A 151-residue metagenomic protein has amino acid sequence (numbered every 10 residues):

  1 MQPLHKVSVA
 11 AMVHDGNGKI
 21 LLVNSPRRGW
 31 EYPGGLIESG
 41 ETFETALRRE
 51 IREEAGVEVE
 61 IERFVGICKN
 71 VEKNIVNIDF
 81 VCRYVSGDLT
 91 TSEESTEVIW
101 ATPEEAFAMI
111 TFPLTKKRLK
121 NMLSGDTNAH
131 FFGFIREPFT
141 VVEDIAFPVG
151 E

Functional and structural regions predicted by a protein language model:
M1-I20: Conserved N-terminal beta-strand and adjoining loop/helix that marks the start of the Nudix/MutT-like hydrolase domain
L4-K6, V59, K73-N77: Short connector loops at helix/strand junctions that flank enzyme active sites, especially segments positioning acidic
S8-V9, T42, T96: Short loop/turn microsegments at loop-to-beta-strand junctions
V13-H14, L22, C82, W100: Conserved hydrophobic "DFG−1" position in protein kinase catalytic cores
D15-E53, F147-E151: Conserved Nudix-box catalytic region and its N-terminal flanking loop in Nudix hydrolases and closely related
W30, T96-E151: Nudix hydrolase/Nudix homology domain
E58-G66: A short coil-to-beta-strand element that immediately follows conserved catalytic motifs
K69-L89, I99, P103, K117-N121 (+1 more regions): Active-site-adjacent beta-strand/loop module that shapes the phosphate/pyrophosphate-binding cleft
